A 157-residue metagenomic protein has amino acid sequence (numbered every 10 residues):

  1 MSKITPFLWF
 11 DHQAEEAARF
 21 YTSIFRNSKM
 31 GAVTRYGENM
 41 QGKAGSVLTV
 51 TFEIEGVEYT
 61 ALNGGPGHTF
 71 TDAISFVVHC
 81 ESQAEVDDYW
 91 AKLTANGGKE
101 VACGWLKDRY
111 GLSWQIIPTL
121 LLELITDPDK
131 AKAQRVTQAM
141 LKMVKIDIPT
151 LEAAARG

Functional and structural regions predicted by a protein language model:
M1-T5, T71-S75: Short, solvent-exposed beta-strand edge segments and adjacent coil->beta transition regions
T5, V47-L48, V101-C103: Short loop/turn microsegments at loop-to-beta-strand junctions
F7, I54, L120-L122, K130-A133: Conserved "turn/edge" positions that cap or connect secondary-structure elements within repeat/scaffolded domains
L8-G56: Core segments of cupin and vicinal oxygen chelate
A14, I24, I54, T69-F70 (+5 more regions): Vicinal oxygen chelate
P128-G157: C-terminal cap/linker of serine protease catalytic domains
